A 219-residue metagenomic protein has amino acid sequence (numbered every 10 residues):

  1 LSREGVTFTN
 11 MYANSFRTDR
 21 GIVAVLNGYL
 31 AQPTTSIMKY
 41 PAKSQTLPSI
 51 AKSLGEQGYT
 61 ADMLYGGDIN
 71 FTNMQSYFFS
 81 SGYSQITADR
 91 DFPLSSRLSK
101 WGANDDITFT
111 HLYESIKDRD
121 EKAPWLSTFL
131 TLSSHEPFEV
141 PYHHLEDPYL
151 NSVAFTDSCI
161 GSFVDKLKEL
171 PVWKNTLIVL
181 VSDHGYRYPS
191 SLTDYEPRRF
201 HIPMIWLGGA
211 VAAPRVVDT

Functional and structural regions predicted by a protein language model:
L1-T219: Solvent-exposed soluble domains appended to multi-pass membrane proteins
